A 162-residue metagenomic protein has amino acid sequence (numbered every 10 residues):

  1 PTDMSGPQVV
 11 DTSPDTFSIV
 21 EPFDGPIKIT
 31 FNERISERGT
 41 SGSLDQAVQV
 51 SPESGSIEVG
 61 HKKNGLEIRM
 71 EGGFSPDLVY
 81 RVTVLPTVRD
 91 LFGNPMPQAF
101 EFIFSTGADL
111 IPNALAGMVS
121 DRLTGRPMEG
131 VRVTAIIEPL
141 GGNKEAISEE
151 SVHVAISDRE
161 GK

Functional and structural regions predicted by a protein language model:
P1-E160: Acidic, low-complexity Ser/Thr/Gly/Pro-rich repeat segments typical of extracellular/periplasmic and surface-exposed
